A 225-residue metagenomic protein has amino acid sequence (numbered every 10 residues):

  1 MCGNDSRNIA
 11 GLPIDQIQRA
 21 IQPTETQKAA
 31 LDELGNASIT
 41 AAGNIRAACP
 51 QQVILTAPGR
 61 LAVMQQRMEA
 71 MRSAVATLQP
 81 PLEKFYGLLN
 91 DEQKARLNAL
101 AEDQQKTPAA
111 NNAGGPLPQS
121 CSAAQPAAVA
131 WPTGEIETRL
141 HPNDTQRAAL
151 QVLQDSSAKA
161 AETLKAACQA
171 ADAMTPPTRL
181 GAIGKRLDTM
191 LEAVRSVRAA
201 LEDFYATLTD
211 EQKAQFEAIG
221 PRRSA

Functional and structural regions predicted by a protein language model:
M1-A225: Charge-rich (acidic/polar
